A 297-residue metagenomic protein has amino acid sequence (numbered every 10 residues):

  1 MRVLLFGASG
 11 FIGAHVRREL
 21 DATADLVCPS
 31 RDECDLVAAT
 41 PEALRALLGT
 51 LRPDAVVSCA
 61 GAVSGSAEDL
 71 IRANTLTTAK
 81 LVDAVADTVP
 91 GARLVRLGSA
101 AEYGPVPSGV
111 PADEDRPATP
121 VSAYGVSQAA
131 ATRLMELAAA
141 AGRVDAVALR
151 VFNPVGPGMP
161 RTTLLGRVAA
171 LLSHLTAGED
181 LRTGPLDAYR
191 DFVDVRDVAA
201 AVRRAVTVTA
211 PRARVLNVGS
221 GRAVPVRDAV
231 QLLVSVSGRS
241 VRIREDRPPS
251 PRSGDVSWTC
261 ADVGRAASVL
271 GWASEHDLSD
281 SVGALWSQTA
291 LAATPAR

Functional and structural regions predicted by a protein language model:
R2-A22: N-terminal Rossmann NAD(P)H-binding glycine-rich loop of SDR-like oxidoreductase domains
F6, P29, C59-A60, L94-A100 (+1 more regions): SDR active-site strand-loop-helix element
D25-L44: Adenosine-cofactor binding site in Rossmann-like domains, unifying the SAM/SAH pocket of S-adenosylmethionine-dependent
T40-T75: NAD(P)H-binding glycine-rich loop region in Rossmannoid oxidoreductase-like domains and their noncatalytic homologs
K80-A123: Conserved Rossmann-fold NAD(P)-dependent oxidoreductase catalytic core, especially the SDR/UDP-sugar
S108, R133-R190, V195-A199, R203 (+1 more regions): NAD(P)-dependent short-chain dehydrogenase/reductase
S127-A130: Active-site helix of classical SDR
H174-R297: C-terminal substrate-binding subdomain of Rossmann-fold SDR/epimerase-dehydratase oxidoreductases
